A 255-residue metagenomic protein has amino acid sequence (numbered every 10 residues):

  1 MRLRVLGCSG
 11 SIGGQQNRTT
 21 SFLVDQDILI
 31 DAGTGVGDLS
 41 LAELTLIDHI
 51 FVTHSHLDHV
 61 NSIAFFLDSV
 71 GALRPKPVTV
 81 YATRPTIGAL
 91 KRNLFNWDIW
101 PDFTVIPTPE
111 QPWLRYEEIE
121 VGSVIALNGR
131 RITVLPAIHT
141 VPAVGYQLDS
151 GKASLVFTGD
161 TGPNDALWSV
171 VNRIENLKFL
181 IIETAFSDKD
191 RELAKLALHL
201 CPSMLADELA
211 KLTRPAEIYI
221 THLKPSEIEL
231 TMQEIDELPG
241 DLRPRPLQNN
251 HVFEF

Functional and structural regions predicted by a protein language model:
M1-E43, V144-G159: Conserved beta-strand hairpin/beta-sheet module of binuclear metal-dependent hydrolase folds, prominently
L3, F22, I30-D31, H54 (+7 more regions): Divalent metal-coordination and catalytic microenvironments
I30-G33, D48-D58, Y81-T83, V156-T161 (+3 more regions): Active-site neighborhood of phospho(di)ester-bond hydrolases with catalytic His/Asp-centered motifs
V36-A82, L177-K178: Active-site metal-binding motif and surrounding structural segment of the metallo-beta-lactamase
L39-L44, I125-N128, W168-R173, F255: Short amphipathic alpha-helix with an adjacent loop that forms part of the alpha/beta core around
L67-V70, L94, V171-I174: Active-site catalytic pocket residues across diverse enzymes, especially alpha/beta-hydrolases
P85-A143, G240-E254: Metallo-beta-lactamase
N164-E254: Cap/insert and terminal regions of metallo-dependent hydrolase folds
